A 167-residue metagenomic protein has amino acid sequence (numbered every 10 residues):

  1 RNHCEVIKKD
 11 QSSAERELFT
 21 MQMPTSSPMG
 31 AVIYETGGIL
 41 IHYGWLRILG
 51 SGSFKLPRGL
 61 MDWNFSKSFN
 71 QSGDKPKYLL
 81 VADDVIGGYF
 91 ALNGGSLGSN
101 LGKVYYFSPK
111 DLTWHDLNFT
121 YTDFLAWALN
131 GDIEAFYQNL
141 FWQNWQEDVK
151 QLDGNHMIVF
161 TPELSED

Functional and structural regions predicted by a protein language model:
R1-L97, V149-D167: A surface-exposed partner-binding patch
E5-D10, N118-F119, L140: Terminal, compositionally biased segments used for targeting/anchoring and flexible tails
H42, L60, D111, F124 (+1 more regions): Intrinsically disordered regions, especially transient/low-confidence alpha-helical propensity segments and coil-helix
W45, W63, W114, W127 (+1 more regions): A residue-identity detector for tryptophan
N100-Y137: Compact, glycine/acidic-enriched structural inserts
D123-D167: An amphipathic alpha-helical core segment
